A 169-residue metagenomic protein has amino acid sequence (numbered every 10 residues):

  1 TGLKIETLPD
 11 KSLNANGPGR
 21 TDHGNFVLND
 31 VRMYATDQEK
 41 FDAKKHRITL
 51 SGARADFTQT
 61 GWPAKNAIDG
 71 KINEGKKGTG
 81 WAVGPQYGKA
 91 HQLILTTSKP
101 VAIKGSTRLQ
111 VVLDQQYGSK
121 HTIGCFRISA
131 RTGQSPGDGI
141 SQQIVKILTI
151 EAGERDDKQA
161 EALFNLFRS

Functional and structural regions predicted by a protein language model:
T1-I5, A102-L113: Noncatalytic modules at the cell exterior or secretory-pathway interfaces, chiefly beta-strand-rich lectin/adhesion
K4-E6, D30-Y34, R127-S129: Beta-strand signatures of extracellular beta-sandwich domains
E6-P9, V112-H121: Short beta-strand-plus-loop segments that form exposed binding edges in beta-rich domains
L8, Y34-G105, I150, L163: Disordered, acidic Ser/Thr/Pro-rich linker "stalks" and the adjacent N-terminal cap of the next globular domain
L8-S12, Q134-P136: Acidic glycine-/aspartate-rich tracts in secreted/extracellular proteins
G17-F26, G118-R127: Extracellular carbohydrate recognition
N29, L93, L109, F126: Residue-level detector of short, conserved catalytic/binding motifs and their immediate flanks
K40-T49, Q115-Q116, T122, R127 (+1 more regions): Substrate/cofactor-recognition hotspot
